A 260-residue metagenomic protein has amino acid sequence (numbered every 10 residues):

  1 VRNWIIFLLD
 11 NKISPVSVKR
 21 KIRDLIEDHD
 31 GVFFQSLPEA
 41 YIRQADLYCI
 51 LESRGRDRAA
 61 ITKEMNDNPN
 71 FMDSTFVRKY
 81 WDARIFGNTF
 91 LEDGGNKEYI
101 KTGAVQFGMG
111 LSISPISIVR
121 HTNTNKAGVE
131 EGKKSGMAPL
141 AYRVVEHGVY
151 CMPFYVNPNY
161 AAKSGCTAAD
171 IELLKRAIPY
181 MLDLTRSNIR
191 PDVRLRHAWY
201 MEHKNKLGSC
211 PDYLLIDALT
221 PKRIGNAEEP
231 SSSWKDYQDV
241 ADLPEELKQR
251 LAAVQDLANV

Functional and structural regions predicted by a protein language model:
V1-V260: RNA-binding basic/glycine-rich loop and surface signature characteristic of RAMP-family CRISPR effectors
